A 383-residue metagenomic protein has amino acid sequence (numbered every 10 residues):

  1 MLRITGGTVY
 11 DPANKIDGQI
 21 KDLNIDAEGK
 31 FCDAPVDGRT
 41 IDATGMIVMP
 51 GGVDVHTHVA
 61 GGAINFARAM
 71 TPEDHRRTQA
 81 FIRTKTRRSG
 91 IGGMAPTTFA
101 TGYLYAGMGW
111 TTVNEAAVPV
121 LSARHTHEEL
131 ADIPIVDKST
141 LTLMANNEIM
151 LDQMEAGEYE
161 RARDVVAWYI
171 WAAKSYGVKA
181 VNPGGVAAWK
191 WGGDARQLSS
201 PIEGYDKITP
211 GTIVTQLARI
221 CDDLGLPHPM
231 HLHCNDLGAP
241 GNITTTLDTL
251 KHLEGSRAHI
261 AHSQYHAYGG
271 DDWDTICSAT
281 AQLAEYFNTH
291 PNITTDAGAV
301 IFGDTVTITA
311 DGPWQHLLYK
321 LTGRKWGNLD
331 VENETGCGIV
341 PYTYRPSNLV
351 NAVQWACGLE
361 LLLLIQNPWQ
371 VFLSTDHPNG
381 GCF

Functional and structural regions predicted by a protein language model:
M1-M49: N-terminal metal-binding scaffold of metallo-dependent hydrolase/deaminase domains
R3, G51-V53, M230, L373: Residue-level marker for buried hydrophobic side chains located in beta-strands that build the well-ordered beta-sheet
G7, L23, E28-G29, G45 (+7 more regions): Divalent metal-coordination and catalytic microenvironments
A43-E129: Metal-associated gating/positioning segment near the N- to mid-region
Q79-T97, M144-A162, Y205-K207: Active-site mouth loops of central-metabolism enzymes
P119-V165: Mid-domain alpha/beta scaffold segments of enzyme catalytic cores
E158-N182, V186-F372: Histidine/acidic residue-rich metal-binding segments in metalloenzymes
F372-F383: Terminal or standalone catalytic/regulatory effector modules within metabolic enzymes and repeat proteins
